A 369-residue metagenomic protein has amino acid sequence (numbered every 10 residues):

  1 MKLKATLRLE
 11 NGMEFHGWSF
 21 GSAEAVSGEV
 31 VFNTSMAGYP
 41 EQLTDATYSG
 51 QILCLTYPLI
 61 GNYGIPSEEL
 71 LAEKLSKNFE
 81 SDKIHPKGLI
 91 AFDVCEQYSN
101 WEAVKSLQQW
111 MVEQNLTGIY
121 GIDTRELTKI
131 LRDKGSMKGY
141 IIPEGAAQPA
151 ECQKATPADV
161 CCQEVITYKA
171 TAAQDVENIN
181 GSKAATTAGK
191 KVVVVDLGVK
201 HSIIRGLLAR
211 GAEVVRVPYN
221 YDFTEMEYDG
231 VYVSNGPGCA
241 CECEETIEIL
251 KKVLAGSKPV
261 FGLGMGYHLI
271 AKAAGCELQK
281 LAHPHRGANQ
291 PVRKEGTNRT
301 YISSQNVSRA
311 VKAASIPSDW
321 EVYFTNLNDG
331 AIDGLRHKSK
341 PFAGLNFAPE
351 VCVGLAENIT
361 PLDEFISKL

Functional and structural regions predicted by a protein language model:
M1-N220, A240, C352-G354, T360 (+1 more regions): RNA-binding accessory domains that recognize and position tRNA/RNA substrates
S19-F20, P58, N306, H337 (+1 more regions): Residue-level structural signal for beta-strand termini and adjacent loop
T117, K191, P259-F261, E277 (+1 more regions): Proline-centered loop/turn at the N-terminus of a beta-strand
D123, G264, V307, A348: Active-site glycine-centered loops adjacent to acidic/histidine catalytic or metal-binding residues that shape
K191-D196, S303-S304, A343-F347: Active-site-proximal beta-strand elements of phosphoester/diester hydrolases
K191-G262, L269: Phosphate-binding active sites in nucleotide-utilizing proteins
S234-I302, S308-A313, G354-E364: Cysteine-nucleophile active-site neighborhood
R299-K340: Catalytic beta-strand/loop cores that center a nucleophilic Ser/Cys/Thr and support acyl-enzyme chemistry
